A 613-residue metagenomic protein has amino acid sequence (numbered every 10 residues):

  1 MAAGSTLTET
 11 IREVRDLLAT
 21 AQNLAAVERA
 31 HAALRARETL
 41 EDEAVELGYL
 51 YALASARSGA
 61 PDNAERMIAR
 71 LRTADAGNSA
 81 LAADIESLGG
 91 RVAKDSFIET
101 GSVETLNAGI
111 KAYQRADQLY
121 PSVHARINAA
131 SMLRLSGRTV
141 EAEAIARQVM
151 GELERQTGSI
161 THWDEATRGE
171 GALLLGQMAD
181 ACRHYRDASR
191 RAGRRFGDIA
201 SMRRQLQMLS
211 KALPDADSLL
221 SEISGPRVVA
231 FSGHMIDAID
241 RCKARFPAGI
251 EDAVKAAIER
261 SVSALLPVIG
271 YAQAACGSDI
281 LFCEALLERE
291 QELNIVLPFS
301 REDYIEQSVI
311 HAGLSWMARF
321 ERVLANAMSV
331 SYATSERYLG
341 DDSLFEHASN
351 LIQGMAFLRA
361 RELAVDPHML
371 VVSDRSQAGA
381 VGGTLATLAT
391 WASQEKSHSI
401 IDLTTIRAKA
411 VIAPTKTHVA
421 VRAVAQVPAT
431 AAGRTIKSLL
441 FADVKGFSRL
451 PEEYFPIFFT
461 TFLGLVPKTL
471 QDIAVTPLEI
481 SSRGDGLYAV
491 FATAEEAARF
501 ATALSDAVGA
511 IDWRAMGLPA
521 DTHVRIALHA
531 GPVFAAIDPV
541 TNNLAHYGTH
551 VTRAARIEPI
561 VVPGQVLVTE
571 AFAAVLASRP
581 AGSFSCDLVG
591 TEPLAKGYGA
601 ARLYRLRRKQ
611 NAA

Functional and structural regions predicted by a protein language model:
T6-A32, D95-E99: Alpha-helical segment of the N-proximal tetratricopeptide repeat
T10, G48, E86, A93 (+4 more regions): TPR repeat positional signature
E13-L17, A52, G90, F97 (+3 more regions): Conserved small-residue packing positions in alpha-helical repeats and bundles
A30, R37-E38, L71, D75-N78 (+6 more regions): Alpha-helical junction/boundary sensor with strong preference for TPR arrays
A44, G48-G151, S224-K416: Acidic/glycine-enriched connector segments
G90, V427-F500: Catalytic NTP-binding/metal-coordinating core of nucleotidyl cyclase/transferase enzymes
I406-T435, T461: Regulatory cytosolic signal-relay segments
A489-N611: Catalytic beta-strand-to-alpha-helix segment of the class III nucleotidyl cyclase homology domain
